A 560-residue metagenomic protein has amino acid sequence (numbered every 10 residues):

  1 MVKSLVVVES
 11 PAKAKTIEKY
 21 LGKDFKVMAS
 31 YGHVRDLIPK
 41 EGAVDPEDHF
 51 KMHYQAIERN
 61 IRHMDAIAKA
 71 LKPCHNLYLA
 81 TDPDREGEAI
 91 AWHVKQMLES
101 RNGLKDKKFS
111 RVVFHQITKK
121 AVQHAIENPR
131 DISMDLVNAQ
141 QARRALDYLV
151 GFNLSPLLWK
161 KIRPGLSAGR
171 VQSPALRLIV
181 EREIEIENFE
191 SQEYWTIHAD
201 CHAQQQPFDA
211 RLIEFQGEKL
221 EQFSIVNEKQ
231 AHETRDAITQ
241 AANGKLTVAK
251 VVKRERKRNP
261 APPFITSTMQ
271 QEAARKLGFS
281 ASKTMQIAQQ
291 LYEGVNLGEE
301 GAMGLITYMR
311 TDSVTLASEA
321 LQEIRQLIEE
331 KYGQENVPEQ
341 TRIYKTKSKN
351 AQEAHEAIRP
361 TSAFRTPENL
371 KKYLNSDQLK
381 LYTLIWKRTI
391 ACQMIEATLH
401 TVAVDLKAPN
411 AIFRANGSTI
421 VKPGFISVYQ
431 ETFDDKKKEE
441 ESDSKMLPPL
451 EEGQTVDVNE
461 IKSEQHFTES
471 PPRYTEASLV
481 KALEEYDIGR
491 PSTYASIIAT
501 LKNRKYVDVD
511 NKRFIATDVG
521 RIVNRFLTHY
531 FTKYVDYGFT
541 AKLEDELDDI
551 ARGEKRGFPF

Functional and structural regions predicted by a protein language model:
M1-Q141, L158, I225-H232, A237 (+2 more regions): Intrinsically disordered, low-complexity regulatory segments
V2, D82-D84, R163-S167, K253-P262 (+3 more regions): Conserved short loop/turn motifs at secondary-structure junctions
V2-L5, T16, S155, N188 (+4 more regions): Basic, low-complexity terminal or inter-domain segments flanking catalytic cores
H53-L77, L178-R182, E272-A273, L381-I390 (+1 more regions): Phosphate-interacting basic helix/loop segments used at nucleotide- and nucleic-acid interfaces
K72, I117-C201, T247-R254, S463: C-terminal or mid-to-C-terminal helical accessory/interaction module adjacent to the motor/catalytic core
K219-P262, Q454: Metal- or metallocofactor-binding catalytic centers and their adjacent structured scaffolds across diverse enzyme
R256, F264-A281, H466-E469, V480-P491: Short helix-coil junctions and helix-kink-helix linkers
